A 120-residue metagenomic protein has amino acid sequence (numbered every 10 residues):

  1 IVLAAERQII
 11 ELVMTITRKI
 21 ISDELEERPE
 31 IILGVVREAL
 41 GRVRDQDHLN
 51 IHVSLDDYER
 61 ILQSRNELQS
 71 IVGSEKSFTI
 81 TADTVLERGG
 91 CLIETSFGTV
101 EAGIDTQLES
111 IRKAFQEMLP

Functional and structural regions predicted by a protein language model:
I1-P120: Elongated, mostly alpha-helical coiled-coil "stalk/stator" tethers of large membrane protein machines
